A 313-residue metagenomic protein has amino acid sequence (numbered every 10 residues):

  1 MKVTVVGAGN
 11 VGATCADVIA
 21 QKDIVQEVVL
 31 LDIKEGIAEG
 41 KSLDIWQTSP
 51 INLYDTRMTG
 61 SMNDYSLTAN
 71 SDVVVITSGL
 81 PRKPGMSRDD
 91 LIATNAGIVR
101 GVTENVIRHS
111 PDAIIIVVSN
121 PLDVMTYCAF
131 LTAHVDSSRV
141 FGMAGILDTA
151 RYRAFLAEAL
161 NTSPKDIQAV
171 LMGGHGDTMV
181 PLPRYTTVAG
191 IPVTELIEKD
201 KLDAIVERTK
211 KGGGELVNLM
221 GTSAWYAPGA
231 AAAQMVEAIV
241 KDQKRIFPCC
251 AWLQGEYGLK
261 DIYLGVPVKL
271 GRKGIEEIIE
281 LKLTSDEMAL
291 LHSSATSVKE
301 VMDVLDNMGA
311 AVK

Functional and structural regions predicted by a protein language model:
M1-V3: Extreme N-terminal starter segment of soluble prokaryotic enzymes
A8-G9: Glycine-rich Rossmann-fold phosphate-binding loop(s) that bind the pyrophosphate of adenine dinucleotide cofactors
G12-A13: N-terminal Rossmann-fold NAD(P) dinucleotide-binding loop
I33-S71, K299-N307: Conserved N-terminal Rossmann-fold NAD(P) cofactor-binding segment
P50-I114: Rossmann-like NAD(P)-binding element
S87-R153: Rossmann-like NAD(P)(H) cofactor-binding subdomain of soluble oxidoreductases
A133-R139, D148-K313: C-terminal substrate-binding/catalytic lobe of Rossmann-fold NAD(P)-dependent dehydrogenases
